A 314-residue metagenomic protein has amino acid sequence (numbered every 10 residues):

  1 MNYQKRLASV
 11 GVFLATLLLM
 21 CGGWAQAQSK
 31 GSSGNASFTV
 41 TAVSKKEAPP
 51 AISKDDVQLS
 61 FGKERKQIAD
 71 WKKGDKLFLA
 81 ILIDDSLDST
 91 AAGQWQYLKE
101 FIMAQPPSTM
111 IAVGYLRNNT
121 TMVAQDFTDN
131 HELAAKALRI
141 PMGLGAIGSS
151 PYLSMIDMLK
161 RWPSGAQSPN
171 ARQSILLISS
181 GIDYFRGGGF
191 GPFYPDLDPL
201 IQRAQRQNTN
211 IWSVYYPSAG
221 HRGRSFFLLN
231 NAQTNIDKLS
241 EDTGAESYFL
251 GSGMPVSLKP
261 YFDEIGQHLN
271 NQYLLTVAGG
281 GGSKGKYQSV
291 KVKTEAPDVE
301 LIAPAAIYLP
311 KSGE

Functional and structural regions predicted by a protein language model:
M1-R6: N-terminal secretory signal peptides that target proteins for export/translocation
L7-G11, D56: Detector for intrinsically disordered, low-structure N-terminal pre-sequences
G11-G22: Bacterial N-terminal signal peptides
Q26-E314: Scaffold/interface architecture of coatomer-like assemblies
